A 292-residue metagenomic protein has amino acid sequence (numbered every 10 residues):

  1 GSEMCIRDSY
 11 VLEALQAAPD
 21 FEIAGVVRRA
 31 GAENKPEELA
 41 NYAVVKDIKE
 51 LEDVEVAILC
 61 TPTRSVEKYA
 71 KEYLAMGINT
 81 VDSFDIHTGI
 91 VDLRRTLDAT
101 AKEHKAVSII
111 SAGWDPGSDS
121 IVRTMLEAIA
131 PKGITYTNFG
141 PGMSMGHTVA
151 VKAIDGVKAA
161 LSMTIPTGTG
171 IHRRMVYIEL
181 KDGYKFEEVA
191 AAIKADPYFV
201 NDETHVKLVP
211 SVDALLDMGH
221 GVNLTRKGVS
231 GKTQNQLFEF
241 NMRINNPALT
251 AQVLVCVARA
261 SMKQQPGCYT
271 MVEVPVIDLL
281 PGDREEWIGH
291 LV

Functional and structural regions predicted by a protein language model:
G1-E3: Conserved N-terminal Rossmann-fold NAD(P)-binding element of oxidoreductases
I6-Y10, A17-I48, G142-R259: C-terminal substrate-binding/catalytic lobe of Rossmann-fold NAD(P)-dependent oxidoreductases
R7, H87-I90, S111-D119, P141-S144: Gly/Ser/Thr-rich loops at beta-strand to alpha-helix junctions that form or flank small-molecule/cofactor-binding
I48, D53-V56, T63-D85: Rossmann-fold NAD(P) dinucleotide-binding segment
D82, S108-A112, N138, L161-S162: General beta-strand structural signal in soluble alpha/beta enzymes
F84-S108: Rossmann-fold NAD(P)-binding glycine/threonine-rich loop
S118-N138, H147-V149: Rossmann-like NAD(P)H-binding beta-loop-alpha module
L237-V292: NAD(P)-dependent Rossmann-like dehydrogenase/reductase catalytic/cofactor-binding core
